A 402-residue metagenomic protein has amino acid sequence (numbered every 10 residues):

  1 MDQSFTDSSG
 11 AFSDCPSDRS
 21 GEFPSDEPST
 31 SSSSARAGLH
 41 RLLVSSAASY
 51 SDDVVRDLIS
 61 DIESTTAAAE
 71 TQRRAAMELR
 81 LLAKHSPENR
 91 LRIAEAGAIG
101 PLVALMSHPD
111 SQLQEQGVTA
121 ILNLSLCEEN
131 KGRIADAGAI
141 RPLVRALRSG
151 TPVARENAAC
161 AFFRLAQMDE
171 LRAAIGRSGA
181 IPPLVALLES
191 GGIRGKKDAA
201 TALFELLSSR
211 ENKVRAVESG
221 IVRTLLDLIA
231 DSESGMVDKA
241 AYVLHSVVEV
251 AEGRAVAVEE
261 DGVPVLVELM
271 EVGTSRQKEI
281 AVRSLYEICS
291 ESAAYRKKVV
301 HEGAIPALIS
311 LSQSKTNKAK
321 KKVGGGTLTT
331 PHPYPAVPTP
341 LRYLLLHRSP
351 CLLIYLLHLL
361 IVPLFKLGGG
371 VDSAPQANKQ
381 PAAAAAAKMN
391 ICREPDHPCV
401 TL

Functional and structural regions predicted by a protein language model:
M1-K84: N-terminal "cap/leader" segments of large eukaryotic alpha-helical scaffolds
A48-Q167, G179: Onset and early core of a folded interaction/catalytic domain in large eukaryotic regulators
L58-I59, P101-V103, P142-V144, P183-V185 (+3 more regions): Buried hydrophobic core positions in alpha-solenoid tandem helical repeats
A67-L79, D110-N123, D136, T151-R164 (+10 more regions): Alpha-helical solenoid repeats of the armadillo/HEAT superfamily in eukaryotic scaffolding/adaptor proteins
K320-L352, L367-L402: C-terminal helix/juxtamembrane-tail motif
L344, L356-L359: Short hydrophobic targeting helices and cationic amphipathic motifs that mediate membrane/organellar targeting
